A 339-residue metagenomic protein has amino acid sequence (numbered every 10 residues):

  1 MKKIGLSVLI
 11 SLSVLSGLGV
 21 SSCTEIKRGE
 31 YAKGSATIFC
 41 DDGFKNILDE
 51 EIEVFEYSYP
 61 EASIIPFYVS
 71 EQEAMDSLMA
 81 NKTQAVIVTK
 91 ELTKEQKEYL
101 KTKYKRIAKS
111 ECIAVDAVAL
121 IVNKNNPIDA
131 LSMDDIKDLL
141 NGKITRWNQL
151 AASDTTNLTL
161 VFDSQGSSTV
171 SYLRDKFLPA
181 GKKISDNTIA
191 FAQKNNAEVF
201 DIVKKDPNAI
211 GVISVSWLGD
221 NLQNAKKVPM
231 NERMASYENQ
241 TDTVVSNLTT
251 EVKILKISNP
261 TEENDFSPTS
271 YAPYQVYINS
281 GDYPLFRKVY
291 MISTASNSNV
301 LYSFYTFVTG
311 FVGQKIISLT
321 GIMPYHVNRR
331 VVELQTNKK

Functional and structural regions predicted by a protein language model:
M1-A36: Bacterial Sec-dependent N-terminal signal peptides
K3-G5, G17, I64, L100 (+2 more regions): Generic hydrophobic, helix-prone segments enriched in Leu/Val/Ile
G17-G19, K105, N337: Short, flexible coil/linker elements and helix-boundary hinge sites characteristic of intrinsically disordered
C23-Q72, D76-M79, A114, V122-K339: Exported/periplasmic ABC-transporter solute-binding proteins
E71-Y104, L218-N221: Pocket-flanking alpha-helical
V86, I107, V122-N125: A generic, residue-level signal for flexible/boundary positions that often mark functional hotspots
L92, R106-C112, V118: Short, glycine-/small- and polar/acidic-enriched structural segments that line small-molecule recognition paths
